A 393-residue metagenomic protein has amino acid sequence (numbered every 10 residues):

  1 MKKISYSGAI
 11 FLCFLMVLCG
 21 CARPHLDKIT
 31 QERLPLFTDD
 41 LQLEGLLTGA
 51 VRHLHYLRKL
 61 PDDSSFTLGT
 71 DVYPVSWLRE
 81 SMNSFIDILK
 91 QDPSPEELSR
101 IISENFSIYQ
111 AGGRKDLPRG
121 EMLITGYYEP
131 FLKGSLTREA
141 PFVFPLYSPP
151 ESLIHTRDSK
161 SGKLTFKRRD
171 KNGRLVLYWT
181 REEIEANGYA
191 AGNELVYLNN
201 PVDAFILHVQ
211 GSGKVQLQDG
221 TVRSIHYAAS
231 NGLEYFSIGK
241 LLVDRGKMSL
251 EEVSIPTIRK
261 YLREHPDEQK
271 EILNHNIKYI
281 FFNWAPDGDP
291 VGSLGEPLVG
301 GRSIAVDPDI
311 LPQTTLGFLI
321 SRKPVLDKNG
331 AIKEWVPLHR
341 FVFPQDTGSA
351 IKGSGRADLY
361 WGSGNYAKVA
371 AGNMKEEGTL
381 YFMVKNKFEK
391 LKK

Functional and structural regions predicted by a protein language model:
M1-I10: Bacterial N-terminal signal peptides that target proteins for export
K2, R58-P61, R322-V325: Short amphipathic alpha-helical segments with coiled-coil-like heptad repeat character
L26-P286, G292-E296: Secretory/export targeting leaders with adjacent low-complexity proregions
G45, A285-K393: C-terminal soluble interaction/assembly domains
